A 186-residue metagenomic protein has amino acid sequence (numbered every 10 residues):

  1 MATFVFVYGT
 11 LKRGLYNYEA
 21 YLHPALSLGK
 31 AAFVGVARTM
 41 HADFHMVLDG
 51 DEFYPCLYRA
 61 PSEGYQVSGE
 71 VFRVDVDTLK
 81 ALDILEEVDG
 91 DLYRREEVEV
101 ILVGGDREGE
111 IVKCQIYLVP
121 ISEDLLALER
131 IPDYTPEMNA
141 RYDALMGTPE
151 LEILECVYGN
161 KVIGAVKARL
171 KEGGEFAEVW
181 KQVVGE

Functional and structural regions predicted by a protein language model:
A2-E186: Glycine-aromatic micro-motifs
